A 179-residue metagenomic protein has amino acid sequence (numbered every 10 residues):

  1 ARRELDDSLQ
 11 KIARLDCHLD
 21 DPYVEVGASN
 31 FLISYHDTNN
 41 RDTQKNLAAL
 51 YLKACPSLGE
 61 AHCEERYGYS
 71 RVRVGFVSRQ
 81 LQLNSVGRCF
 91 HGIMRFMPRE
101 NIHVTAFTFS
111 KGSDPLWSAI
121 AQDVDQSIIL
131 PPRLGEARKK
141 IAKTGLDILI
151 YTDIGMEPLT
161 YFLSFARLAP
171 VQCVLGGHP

Functional and structural regions predicted by a protein language model:
A1-P179: Alpha-helical solenoid repeat scaffolds of the TPR/TPR-like class and their adjacent stem/linker regions that mediate
